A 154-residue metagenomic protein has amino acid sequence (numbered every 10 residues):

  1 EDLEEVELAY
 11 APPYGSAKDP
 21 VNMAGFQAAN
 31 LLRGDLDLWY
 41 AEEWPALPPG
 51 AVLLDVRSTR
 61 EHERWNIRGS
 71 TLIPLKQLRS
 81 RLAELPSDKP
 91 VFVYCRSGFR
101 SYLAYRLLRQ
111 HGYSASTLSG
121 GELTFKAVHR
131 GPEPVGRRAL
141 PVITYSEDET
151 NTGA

Functional and structural regions predicted by a protein language model:
D2-E42, L47-V52, T59-F92, R96-A154: Rhodanese-like catalytic fold shared by cysteine-dependent sulfurtransferases and DSP/PTP-type phosphatases
